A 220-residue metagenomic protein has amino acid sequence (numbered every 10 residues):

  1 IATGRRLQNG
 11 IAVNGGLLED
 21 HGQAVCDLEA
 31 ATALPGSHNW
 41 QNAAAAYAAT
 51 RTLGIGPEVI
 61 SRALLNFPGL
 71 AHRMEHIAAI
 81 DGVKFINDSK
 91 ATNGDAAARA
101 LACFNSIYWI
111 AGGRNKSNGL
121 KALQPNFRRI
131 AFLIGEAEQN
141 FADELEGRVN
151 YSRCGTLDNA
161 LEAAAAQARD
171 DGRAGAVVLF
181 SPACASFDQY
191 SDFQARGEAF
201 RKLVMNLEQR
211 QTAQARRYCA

Functional and structural regions predicted by a protein language model:
I1-A31, L70-R73, I77: Extended acidic/charged loop-beta regions that coordinate divalent cations and stabilize anionic phosphate/carboxylate
I1-T3, W109-I110, I130-E136: Short, hydrophobic beta-strand segments that form beta-sheet elements in well-ordered domains
D27-R128: Nucleotide phosphate-binding/pyrophosphate-handling subdomain across enzymes that bind or process nucleotide phosphates
L53, K90, N150-R153, Q189: A structural signal for short, well-ordered beta-strand elements
G113-K116, A137, L179, A183-F187: Short glycine-rich anion-binding loops that position phosphate/pyrophosphate groups of nucleotides and phosphorylated
N118-A176, R217-C219: C-terminal helical cap/extension that packs against the catalytic core of soluble nucleotide-cofactor enzymes
A183-Q209: Glycine/aspartate-rich loop-and-adjacent alpha/beta segment that forms the canonical ThDP
V204-A220: SAM-dependent methyltransferases
